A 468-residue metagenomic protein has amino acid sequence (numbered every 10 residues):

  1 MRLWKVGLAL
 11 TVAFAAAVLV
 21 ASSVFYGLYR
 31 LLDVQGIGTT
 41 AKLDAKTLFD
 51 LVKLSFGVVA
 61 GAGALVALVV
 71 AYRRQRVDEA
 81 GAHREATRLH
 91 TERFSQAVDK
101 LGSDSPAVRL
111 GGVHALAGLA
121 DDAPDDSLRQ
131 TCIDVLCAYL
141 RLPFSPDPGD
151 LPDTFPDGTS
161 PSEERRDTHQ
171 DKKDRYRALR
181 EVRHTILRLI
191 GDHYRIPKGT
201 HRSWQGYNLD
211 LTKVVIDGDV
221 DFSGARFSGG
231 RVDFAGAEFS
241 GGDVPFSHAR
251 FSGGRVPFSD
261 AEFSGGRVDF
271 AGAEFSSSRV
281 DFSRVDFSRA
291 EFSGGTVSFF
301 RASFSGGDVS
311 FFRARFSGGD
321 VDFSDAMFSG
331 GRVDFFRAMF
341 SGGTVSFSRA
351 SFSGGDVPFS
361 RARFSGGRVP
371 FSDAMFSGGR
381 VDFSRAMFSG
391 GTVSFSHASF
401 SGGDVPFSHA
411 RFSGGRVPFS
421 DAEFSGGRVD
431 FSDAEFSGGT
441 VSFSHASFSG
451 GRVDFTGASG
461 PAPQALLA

Functional and structural regions predicted by a protein language model:
M1-V66, G158: Short hydrophobic membrane-inserting helices
R2, D50, V70-R73, P106 (+1 more regions): Short alpha-helical segments used as structural interaction elements across diverse proteins
V34, Q75-R76, L142, P146: Transmembrane helix-loop junctions in multipass membrane proteins, especially transporters and channels
A62-E85: Transmembrane signal-anchor/signal-peptide helices with a preference for the extracytoplasmic
G81-H83, E92-K100, S105-A117, D121-A468: N-terminal leader/targeting and pre-domain segments
